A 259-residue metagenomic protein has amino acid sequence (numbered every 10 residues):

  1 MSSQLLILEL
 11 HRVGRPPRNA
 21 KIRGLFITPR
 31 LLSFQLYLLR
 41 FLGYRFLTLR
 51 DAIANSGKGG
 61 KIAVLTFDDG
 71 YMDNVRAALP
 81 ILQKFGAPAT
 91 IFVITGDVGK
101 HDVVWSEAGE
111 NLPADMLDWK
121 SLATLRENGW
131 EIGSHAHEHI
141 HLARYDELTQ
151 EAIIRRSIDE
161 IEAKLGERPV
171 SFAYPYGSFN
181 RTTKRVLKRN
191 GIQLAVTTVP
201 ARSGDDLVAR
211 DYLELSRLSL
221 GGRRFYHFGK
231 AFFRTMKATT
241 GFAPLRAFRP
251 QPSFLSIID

Functional and structural regions predicted by a protein language model:
M1-T66, D73, R144-D259: C-terminal active-site subregion of NodB/CE4 polysaccharide deacetylases
H11, H135, H139: Histidine-centered divalent metal-coordination motifs
R40-F41, P80-G86, D115-S134, L207: Acidic (Asp/Glu)-rich catalytic clusters
T66-F67, G133: Generic enzyme active-site microenvironment
F85-T90, E127-E131, E167-R168, G191-Q193: Loop/turn elements at helix/coil->beta-strand transitions in domains of secreted/extracellular proteins
G86-A108: A short, conserved beta-to-alpha structural element at the edge of catalytic cores that scaffolds binding
A87, I140-L142, E162: Conserved SAM-binding loop
V103-P113, H139-E147: Surface-exposed cleft-lining segments at the edges of enzyme active sites
